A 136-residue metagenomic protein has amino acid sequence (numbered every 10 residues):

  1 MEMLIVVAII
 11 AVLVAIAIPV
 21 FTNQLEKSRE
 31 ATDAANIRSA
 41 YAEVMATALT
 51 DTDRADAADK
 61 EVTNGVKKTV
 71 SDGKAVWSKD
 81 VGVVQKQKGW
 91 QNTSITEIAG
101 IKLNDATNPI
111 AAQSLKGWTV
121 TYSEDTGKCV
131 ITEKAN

Functional and structural regions predicted by a protein language model:
M1-T22: N-terminal single-pass transmembrane signal-anchor helix
F21, G82-V84: Intrinsic low-complexity/disordered segments
F21-S39: Aliphatic-rich helix starts adjacent to a transmembrane/signal segment
A42-N64: Alpha-helix exit/C-cap motif
N64-K67, S71-V76, V84-N136: Short, surface-exposed interaction loops/tails
